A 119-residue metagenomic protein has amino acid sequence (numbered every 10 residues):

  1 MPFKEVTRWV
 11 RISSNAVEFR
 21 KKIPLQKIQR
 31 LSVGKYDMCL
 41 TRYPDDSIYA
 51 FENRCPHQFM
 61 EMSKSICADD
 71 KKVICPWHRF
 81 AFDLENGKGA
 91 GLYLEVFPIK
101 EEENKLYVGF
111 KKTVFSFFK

Functional and structural regions predicted by a protein language model:
M1-S32: Zn-dependent metallo-beta-lactamase
L25, Q29-K119: Rieske [2Fe-2S] iron-sulfur-binding domain
